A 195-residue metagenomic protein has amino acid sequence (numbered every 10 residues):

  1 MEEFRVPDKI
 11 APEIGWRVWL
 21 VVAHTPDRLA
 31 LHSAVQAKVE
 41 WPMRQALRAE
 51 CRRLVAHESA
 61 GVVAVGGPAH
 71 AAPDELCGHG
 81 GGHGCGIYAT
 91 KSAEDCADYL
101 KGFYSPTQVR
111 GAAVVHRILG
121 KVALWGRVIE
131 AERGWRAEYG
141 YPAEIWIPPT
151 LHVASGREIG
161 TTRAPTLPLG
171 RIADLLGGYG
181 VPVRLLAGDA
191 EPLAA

Functional and structural regions predicted by a protein language model:
M1-H83, K101-V114, G126-V128, P149-G156: ADP-ribose/NAD+-binding catalytic cleft of ART/PARP-like enzymes
E40, A89, G111, T162-P165 (+1 more regions): Intrinsic-disorder-associated interaction segments
H83-K91: A short, exposed loop/beta-hairpin motif centered on an aromatic-Gly-Thr core
T90-K91, G120-W125: Short His-Asn-centered micro-motif
A93-P106, P168-L175: A short, charged, amphipathic alpha-helix used as a generic interaction element across diverse proteins
V114-H116, Y139: A short, structural micro-pattern
G120, E130-W135: Conserved inter-motif catalytic segment of the P-loop NTP-binding fold
G134-A195: Active-site-proximal loop/hinge segments that shape catalytic or ion-binding/gating pockets
